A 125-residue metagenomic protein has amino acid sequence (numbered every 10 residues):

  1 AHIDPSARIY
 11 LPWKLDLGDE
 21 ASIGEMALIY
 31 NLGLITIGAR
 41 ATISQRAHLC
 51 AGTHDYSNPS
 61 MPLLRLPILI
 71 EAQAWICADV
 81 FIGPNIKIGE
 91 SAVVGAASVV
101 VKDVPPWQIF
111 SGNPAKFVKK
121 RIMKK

Functional and structural regions predicted by a protein language model:
D4-L17, S22-K87, N113-P114, V118-K125: Flexible, glycine/small-residue-enriched loop-and-beta-strand segment within the central core of proteins
L49, V99, I109: Conserved sequence/active-site signature of Rossmann-fold short-chain dehydrogenase/reductase
Q73, S91, Q108: Catalytic-loop signature of eukaryotic-like protein kinases
A78-K102: Beta-rich strand-turn-strand
V101-P106, K124: Gly/Pro- and small hydrophobic-enriched strand-loop and loop-to-helix capping segments that sit at the rims
P105-P106, S111-P114: Acidic, glycine-centered active-site loop in nucleotide-sugar glycosyltransferases
